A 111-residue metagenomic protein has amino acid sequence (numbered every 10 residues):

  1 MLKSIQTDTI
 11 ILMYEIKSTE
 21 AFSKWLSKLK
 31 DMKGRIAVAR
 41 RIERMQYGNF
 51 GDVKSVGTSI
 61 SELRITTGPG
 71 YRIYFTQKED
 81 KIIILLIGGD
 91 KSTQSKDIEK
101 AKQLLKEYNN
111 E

Functional and structural regions predicted by a protein language model:
M1-I16, K24, R35, F50 (+2 more regions): Enriched for short, Lys/Arg-rich terminal
T19: Residue-level signal for threonine
S27-K28: Surface-exposed, Lys/Arg-rich phosphate-binding patches that contact polyanionic backbones
R40-T66: A short, surface-exposed loop/turn module that caps and links secondary-structure elements
